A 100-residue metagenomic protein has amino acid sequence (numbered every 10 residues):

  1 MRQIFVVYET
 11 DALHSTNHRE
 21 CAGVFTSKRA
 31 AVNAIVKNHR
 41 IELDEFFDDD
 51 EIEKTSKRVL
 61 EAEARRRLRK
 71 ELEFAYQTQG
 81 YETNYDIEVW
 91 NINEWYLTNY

Functional and structural regions predicted by a protein language model:
M1-C21, K37-N38: Short aromatic-glycine-(Arg/Gly/Cys) micro-motifs in beta-strand/loop hairpins
Q3, K28-V32, D48: Generic short amphipathic/hydrophobic targeting helices enriched at N-termini, encompassing Sec-type signal peptides
Y8-D11, T26, N91: Residue-level signal for short segments within beta-strands and strand-turn junctions of well-structured beta-sheet
H18-E42: Short, flexible N-terminal segments of the mature chain
K37-Y100: Short, mixed-charge low-complexity intrinsically disordered segments
